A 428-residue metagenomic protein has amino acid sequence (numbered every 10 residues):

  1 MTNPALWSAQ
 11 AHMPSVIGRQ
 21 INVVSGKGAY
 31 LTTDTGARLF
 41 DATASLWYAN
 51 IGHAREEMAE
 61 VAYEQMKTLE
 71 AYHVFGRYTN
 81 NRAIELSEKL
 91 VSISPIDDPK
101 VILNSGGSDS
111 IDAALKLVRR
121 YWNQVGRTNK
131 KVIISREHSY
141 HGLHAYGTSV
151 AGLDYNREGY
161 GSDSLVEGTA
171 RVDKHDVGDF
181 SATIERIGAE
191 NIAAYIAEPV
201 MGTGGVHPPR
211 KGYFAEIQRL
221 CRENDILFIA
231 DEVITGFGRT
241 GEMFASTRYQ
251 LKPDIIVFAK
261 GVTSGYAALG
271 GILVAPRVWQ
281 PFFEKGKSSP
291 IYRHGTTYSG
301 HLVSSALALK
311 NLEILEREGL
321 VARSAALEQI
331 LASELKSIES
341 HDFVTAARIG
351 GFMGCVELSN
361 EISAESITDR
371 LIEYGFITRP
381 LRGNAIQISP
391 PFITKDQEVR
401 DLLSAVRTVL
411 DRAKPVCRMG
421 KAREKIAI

Functional and structural regions predicted by a protein language model:
M1-I428: Conserved N-terminal phosphate-binding loop of PLP-dependent enzymes in the Aspartate aminotransferase
